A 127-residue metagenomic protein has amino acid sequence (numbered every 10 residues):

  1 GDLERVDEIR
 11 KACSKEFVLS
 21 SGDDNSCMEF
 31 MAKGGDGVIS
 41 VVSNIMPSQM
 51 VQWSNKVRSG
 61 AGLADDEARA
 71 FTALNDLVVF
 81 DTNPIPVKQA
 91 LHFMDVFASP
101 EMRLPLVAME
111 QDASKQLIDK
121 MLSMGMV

Functional and structural regions predicted by a protein language model:
G1-V79: Catalytic alpha/beta core domains of metabolic enzymes, predominantly
K11-F17, M94-F97, M126: Short helix-capping segments at alpha-helix termini
M28, Q89, D119: Surface-exposed charge patches
M31-D36, A70-L106: Conserved short secondary-structure transition element at the edge of the structured enzyme core that lines
S54, A90-L91, M121: Hydrophobic residues within well-ordered, non-membrane alpha-helices that form the packing/core of soluble catalytic
F97-V127: Flexible C-terminal active-site loop/helix
